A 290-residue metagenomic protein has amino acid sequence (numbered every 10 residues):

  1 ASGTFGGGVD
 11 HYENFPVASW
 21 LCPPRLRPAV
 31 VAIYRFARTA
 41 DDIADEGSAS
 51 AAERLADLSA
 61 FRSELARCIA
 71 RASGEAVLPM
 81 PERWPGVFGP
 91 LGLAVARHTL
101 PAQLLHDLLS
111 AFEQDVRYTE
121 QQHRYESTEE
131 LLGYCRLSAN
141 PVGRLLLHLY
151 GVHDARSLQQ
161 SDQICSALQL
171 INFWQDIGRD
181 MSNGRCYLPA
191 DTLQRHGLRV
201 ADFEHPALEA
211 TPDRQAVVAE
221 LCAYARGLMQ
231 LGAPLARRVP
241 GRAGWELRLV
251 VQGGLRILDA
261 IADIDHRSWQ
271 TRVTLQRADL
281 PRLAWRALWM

Functional and structural regions predicted by a protein language model:
A1-Q169, W174, G178-M290: Catalytic cores of Mg2+-dependent Asp-rich isoprenoid enzymes
